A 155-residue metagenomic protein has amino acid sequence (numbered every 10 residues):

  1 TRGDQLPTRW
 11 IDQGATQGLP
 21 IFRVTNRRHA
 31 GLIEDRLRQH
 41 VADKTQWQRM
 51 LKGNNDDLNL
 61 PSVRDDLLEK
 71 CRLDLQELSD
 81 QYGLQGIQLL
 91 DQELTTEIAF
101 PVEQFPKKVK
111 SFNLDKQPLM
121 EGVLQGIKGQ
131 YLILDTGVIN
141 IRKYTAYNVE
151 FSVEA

Functional and structural regions predicted by a protein language model:
T1-G3, G122: GIY-YIG nuclease signature motif recognition
G3-Y82, F151, A155: Aromatic/basic micro-patches that form nucleic-acid/chromatin recognition or nuclease catalytic surfaces
L37, D91-E93, I127: Domain-scale terminal segments
E77-V102: Divalent-metal-activated hydrolytic enzyme cores
T96-K116: Short boundary/loop segments of OB/S1/cold-shock single-stranded nucleic-acid-binding domains
P118-G126: Structural detector for short beta-strands of small beta-barrel domains
Q130-L134: Short aromatic-glycine-enriched beta-strand elements
I139-A155: Structured surface patches comprising rigid loops and adjacent beta-strands/short helices at the edges of well-ordered
